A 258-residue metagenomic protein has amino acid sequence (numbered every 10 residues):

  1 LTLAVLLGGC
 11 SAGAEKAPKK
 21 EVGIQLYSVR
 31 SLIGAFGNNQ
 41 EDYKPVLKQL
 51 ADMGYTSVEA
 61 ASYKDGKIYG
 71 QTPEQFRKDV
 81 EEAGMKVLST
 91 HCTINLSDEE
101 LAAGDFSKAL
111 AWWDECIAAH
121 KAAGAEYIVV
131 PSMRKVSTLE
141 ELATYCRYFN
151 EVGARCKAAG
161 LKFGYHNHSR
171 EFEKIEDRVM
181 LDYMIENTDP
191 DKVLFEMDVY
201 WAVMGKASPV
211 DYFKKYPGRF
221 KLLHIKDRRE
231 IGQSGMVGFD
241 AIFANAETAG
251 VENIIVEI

Functional and structural regions predicted by a protein language model:
L1-G8: Bacterial N-terminal signal peptides
C10-E126: N-terminal pre-domain/capping segments
A12-T56, E176-M197, W201-I258: Histidine-acidic metal/acid-base catalytic patches
R30-N39, A60-P73, I94-L110, R134-A143 (+4 more regions): Acidic-and-aromatic substrate-binding clefts and catalytic sites of carbohydrate-active enzymes
Q49-M53, A61, D79-A83, P131 (+4 more regions): Structured segments of extracytoplasmic/periplasmic soluble domains in secreted or envelope-associated proteins
V58-A61, S89-H91, I128-S132, F163-H168 (+3 more regions): Short beta-strands and strand-loop turn motifs
P73-E82, Y148-A158, Y212, A241-N245: Catalytic-core regions built around general acid/base machinery
D79, K86, S97-F195: Active-site acidic/histidine proton-transfer and metal-coordination neighborhood in alpha/beta enzyme cores
